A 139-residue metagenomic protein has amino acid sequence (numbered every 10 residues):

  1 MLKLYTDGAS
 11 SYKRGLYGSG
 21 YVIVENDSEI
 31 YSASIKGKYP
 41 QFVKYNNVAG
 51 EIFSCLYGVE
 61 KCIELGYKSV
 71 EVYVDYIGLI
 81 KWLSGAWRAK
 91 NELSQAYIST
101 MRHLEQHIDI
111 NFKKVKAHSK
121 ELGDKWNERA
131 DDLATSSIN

Functional and structural regions predicted by a protein language model:
M1-A49, S136: RNase H-like nuclease fold core
A9-K13, L56-E128, L133, I138: RNase H catalytic domain
A49, F53-Y57: Short amphipathic alpha-helical face segments that pack within enzyme cores and frequently flank/anchor catalytic
